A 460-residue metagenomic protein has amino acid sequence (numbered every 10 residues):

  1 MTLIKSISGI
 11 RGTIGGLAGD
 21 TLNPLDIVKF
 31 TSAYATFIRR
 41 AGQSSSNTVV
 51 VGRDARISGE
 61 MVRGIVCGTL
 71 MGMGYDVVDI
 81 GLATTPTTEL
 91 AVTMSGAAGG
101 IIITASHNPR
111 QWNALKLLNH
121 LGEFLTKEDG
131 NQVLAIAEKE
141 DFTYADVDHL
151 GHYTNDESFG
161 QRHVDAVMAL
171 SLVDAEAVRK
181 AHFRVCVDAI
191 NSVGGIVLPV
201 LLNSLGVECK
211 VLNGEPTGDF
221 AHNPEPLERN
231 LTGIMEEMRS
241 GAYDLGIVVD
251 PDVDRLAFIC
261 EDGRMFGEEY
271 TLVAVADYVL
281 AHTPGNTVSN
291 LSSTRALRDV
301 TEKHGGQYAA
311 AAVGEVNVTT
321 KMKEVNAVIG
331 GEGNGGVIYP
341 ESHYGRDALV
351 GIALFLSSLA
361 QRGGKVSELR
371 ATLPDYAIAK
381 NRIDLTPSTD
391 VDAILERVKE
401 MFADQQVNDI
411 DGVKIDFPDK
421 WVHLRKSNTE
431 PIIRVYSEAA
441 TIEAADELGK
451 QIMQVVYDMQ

Functional and structural regions predicted by a protein language model:
M1-G68, G72-M73, H152-V185: An N-terminal, well-structured beta->alpha segment
T13, N113-R239: Gly/Ser/Thr-enriched, mixed-charge loops and adjacent short helices that form phosphate/oxyanion-binding elements
T36, T48-W112, M168, V200-I259: N-terminal small/polar loop signature for handling phosphorylated ligands or for N-terminal nucleophile
G52-R53, V187-A189, C260, E341 (+1 more regions): Short glycine-centered, acidic/aromatic-flanked micro-motifs in structured strand/loop junctions that mark active-site
M71, N131-D165, C260-G333, I338: Proline/glycine-rich low-complexity loops and linkers
L117-H120, A257-E261, I338-P340: Short beta-strand-to-turn element immediately C-terminal to the catalytic PLP-Schiff-base lysine in fold type I
L245, T283-Q460: Phosphate-binding and adjacent anionic-ligand microenvironments
